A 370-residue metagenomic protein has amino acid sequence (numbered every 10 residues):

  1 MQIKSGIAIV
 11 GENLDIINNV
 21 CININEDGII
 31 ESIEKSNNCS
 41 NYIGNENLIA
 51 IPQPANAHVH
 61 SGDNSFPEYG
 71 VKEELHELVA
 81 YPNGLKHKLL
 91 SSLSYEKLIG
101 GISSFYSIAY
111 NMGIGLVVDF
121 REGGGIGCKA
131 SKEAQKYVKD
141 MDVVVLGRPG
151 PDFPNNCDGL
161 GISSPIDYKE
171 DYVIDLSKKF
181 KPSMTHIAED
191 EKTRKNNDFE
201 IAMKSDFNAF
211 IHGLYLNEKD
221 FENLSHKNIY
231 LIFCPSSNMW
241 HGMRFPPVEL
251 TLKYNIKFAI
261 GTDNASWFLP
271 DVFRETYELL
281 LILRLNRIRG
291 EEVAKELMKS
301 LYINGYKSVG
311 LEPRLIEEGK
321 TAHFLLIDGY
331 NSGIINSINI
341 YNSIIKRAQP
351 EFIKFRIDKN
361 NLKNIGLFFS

Functional and structural regions predicted by a protein language model:
M1-S5, E26, S36-A80: Replace "His-x-His-based motif
L14-N25: A conserved glycine-rich beta-strand in the N-terminal activation segment of trypsin-fold
N23, I49-A50, P67-V138: Alpha-helical scaffold segments that flank or form the walls of functional sites
H58, G113, L160, L231 (+1 more regions): Conserved, mostly hydrophobic/aromatic
N64-L98, E191-D206, N228-Y230, E278-E292: Active-site gating loops and adjacent loop-to-helix segments of metal-dependent hydrolytic enzymes
D142, G147-S266: Active-site core of metal-dependent hydrolases
K204-S205, E249-G333, A348: His/Asp/Glu-enriched, well-ordered alpha-helical/loop segment that forms or immediately abuts the divalent-metal
E318-S370: C-terminal cap of metal-dependent C-N hydrolases
